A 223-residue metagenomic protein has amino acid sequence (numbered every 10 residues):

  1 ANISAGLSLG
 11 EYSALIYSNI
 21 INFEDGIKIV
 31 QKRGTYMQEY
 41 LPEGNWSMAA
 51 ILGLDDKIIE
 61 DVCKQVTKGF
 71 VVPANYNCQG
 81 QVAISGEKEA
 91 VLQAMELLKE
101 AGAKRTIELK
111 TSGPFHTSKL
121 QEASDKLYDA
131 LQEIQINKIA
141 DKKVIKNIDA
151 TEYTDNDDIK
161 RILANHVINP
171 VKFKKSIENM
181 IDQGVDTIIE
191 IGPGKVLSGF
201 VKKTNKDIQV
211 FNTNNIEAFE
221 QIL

Functional and structural regions predicted by a protein language model:
A1, D129-Q132, I136-L223: Acyltransferase/transacylase module recognition
N2, G6-G10, N22: Gly/Ala-rich beta-loop-alpha elbow adjacent to hydrolase catalytic centers
S4-G6, G26, P73, I188-E190: Short glycine-aspartate micro-motif
S8, G102, G184: Conserved functional loop/turn residues at catalytic and ligand-binding sites
L9, E87, I191-P193: Glycine-rich beta-strand-to-loop/alpha-helix junction loops that act as flexible
Y17-I168: Alpha/beta catalytic cores of group-transfer enzymes, especially the acyltransferase/condensing modules of polyketide
